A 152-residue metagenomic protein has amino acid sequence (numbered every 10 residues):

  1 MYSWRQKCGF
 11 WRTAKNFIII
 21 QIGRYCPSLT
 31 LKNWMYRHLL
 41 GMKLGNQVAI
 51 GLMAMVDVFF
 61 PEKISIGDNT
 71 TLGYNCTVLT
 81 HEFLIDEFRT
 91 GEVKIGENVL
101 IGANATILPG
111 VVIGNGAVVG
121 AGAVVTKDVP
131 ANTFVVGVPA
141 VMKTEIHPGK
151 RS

Functional and structural regions predicted by a protein language model:
M1-G41, N69, G116, V138-S152: Terminal amphipathic alpha-helical/low-complexity segments used for targeting or macromolecular assembly
F17-L79, F83-E87: Left-handed beta-helix
N46, G51-L52, D57, G67-D68 (+10 more regions): Left-handed beta-helix
K63-I64, K127, E145-H147: Short alpha-helix boundary/capping motifs
E82-L84, V111, E145-H147: Conserved catalytic-core motifs of eukaryotic protein kinase domains, centered on the activation segment
R89-G91, H147-P148: Short, solvent-exposed loop/turn segments at secondary-structure boundaries
